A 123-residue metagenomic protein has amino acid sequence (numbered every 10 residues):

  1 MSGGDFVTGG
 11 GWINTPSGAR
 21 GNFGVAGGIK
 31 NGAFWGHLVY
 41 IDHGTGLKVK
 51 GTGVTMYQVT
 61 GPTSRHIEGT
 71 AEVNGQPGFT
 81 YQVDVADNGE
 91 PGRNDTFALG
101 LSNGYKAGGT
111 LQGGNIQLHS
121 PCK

Functional and structural regions predicted by a protein language model:
M1-P16: Boundary/junction segments of secreted and surface-exposed precursor proteins
S2-D5, T60-R65, E90-R93: Edge/loop elements at the starts and ends of beta-strands within beta-rich repeat scaffolds
G9-G11, I67-A71, L99: Residue-level detector of buried hydrophobic side-chain packing in well-ordered secondary-structure elements
N14, E72-N74, S102: Solvent-exposed residues in well-ordered beta-strands and their adjoining turns, especially edge/terminal strands
G21-F79: Predominantly extracellular/secreted and cell-surface proteins with exposed, flexible low-complexity segments
W35-Y40, G92-S102: Short polybasic amphipathic segments
P77-F97: A short, surface-exposed beta-strand/turn
L101-K123: Edge beta-strand at a domain terminus
